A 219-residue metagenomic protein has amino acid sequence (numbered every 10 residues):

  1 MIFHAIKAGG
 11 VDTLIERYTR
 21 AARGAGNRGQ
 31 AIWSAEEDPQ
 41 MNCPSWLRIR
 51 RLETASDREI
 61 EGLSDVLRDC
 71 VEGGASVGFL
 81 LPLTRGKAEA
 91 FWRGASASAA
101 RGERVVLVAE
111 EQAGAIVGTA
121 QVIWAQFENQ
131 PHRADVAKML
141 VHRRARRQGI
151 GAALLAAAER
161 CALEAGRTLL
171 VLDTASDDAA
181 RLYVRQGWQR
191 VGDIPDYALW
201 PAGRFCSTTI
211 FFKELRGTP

Functional and structural regions predicted by a protein language model:
M1-T13: Extreme N-terminal basic, low-complexity initiation segments that serve as generic localization/processing leaders
F3-H4, Y18-R23: Ser/Thr/Pro/Gly-rich low-complexity, intrinsically disordered segments
A35-E37, N42-W46, L52-A55, I194-P219: Terminal substrate-recognition subdomain of acyl/acetyltransferases
T54-S64, R68-K138, H142, L155-A157 (+1 more regions): Acetyl-CoA-dependent GNAT
V141, R147-R160, R185: Conserved acetyl-CoA-binding loop-helix of GNAT-fold acetyltransferases
A162-A175: Conserved GNAT acetyl-CoA-binding A-motif
V171-D173, A180, V184, Q189-S207: Conserved catalytic-core motifs of GNAT/GCN5-like acyltransferases
